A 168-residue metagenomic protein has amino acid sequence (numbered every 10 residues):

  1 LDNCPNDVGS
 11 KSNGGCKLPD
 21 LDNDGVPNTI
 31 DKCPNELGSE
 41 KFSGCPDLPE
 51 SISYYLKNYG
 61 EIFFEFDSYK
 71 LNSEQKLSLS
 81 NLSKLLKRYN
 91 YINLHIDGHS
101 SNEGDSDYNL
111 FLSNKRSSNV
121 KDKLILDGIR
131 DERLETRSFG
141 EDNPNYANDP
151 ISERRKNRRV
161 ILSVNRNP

Functional and structural regions predicted by a protein language model:
L1-N93, R166-P168: Periplasmic peptidoglycan-binding/tethering modules of Gram-negative envelope proteins
D97-P168: Periplasmic OmpA-like peptidoglycan-binding domain that tethers envelope proteins to the cell wall
